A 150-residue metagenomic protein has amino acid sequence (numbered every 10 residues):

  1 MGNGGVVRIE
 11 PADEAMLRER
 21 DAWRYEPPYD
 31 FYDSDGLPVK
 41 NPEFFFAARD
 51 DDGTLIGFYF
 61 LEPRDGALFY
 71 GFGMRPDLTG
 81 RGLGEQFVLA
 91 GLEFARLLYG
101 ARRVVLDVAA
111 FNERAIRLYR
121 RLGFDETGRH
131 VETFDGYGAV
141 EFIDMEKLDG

Functional and structural regions predicted by a protein language model:
M1-G2: Short acidic N-proximal helix/loop "leader" segments that mark the beginning of a domain or an inter-domain linker
V6-V7: Extreme N-terminal starter segment of soluble prokaryotic enzymes
P11-T79, V88, F94-L98, L148-D149: Acetyl-CoA-dependent GNAT
Y70, G84, A95-L97, G136 (+1 more regions): Alpha-helix termini
F72-L89, A109-R117, R121: Conserved glycine-rich acetyl-CoA-binding loop
A101-V105, A109-I116, R121, D125 (+1 more regions): C-terminal "cap" of GNAT-fold acetyltransferases
